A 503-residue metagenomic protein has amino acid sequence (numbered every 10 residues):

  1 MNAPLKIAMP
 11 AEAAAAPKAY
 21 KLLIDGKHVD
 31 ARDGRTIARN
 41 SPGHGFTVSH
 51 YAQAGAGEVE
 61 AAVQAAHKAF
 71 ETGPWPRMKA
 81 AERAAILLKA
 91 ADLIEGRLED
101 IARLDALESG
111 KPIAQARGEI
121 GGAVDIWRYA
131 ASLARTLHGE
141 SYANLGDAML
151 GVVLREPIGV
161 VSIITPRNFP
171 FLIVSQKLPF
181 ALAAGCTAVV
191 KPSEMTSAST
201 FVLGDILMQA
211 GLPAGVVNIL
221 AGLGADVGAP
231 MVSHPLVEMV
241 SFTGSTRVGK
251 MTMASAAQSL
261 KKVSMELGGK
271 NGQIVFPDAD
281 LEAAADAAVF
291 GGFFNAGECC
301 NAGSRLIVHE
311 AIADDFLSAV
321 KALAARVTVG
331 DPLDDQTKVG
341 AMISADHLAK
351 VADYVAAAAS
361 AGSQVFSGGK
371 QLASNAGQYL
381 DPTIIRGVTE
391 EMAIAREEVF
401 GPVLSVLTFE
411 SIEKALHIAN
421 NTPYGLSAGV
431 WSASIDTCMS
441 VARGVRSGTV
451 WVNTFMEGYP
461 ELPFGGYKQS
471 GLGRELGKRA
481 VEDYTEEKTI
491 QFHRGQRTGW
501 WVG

Functional and structural regions predicted by a protein language model:
M1-H44, A69: Hydrophobic face of amphipathic alpha-helices that form TPR/SEL1-like repeat modules and related alpha-solenoid
G45, R83, D105, W127 (+10 more regions): Residue-level signal for inorganic ion chemistry
G45-L137: Glycine-rich loop-to-alpha-helix module at the N-terminal edge of alpha/beta enzyme cores
T47-A54, E71-W75, I163, Q273-F276 (+5 more regions): Short, well-ordered beta-strand elements within core beta-sheets of diverse protein domains
T47-V48, V237, I274, T328 (+3 more regions): Conserved C-terminal structural/oligomerization subdomain of aldehyde/semialdehyde dehydrogenase
F70, P74, A91-L98, A102 (+18 more regions): Structural signal for hydrophobic packing residues in well-ordered secondary-structure cores of soluble enzyme domains
G139-A283, F409: Rossmann-like NAD(P) dinucleotide-binding subdomain of oxidoreductase/dehydrogenase enzymes
M239, R247-T389, V452, G499-G503: ALDH superfamily catalytic-core signature
